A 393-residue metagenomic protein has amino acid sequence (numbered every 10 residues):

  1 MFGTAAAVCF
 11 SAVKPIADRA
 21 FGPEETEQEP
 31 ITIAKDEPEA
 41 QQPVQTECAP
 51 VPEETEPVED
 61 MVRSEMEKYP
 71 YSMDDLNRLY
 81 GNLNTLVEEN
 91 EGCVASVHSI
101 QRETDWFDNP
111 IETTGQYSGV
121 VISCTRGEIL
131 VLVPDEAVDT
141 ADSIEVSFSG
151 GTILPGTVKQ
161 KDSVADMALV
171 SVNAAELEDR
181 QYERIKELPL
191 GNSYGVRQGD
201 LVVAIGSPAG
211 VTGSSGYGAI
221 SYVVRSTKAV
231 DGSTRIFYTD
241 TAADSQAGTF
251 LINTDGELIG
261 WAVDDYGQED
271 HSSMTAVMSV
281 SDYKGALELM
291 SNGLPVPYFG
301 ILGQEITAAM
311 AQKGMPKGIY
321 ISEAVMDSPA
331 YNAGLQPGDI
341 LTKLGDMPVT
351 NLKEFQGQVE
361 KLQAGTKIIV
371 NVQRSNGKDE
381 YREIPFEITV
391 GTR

Functional and structural regions predicted by a protein language model:
A12-C124, V131, S143: N-terminal activation segment of mature serine protease catalytic domains
I16, A20-P23, C124-D166, V172-A175 (+1 more regions): Catalytic-histidine neighborhood of serine endopeptidases, predominantly the chymotrypsin-like S1/PA family
E65-D74, L201, W261-A308, G391: Interdomain regulatory linker/hinge segments that flank or connect interaction modules in polarity/junction/synaptic
W106-E112, S163-A165, E176-Y182, V223-F237 (+3 more regions): Gly/Ser-enriched beta-turn/beta-hairpin loop segments
E112, A141-D142, L177-R180, I205-G218 (+2 more regions): Active-site loop architecture of trypsin-fold serine endopeptidases
V172-N192, Q198, G300, D379-R393: C-terminal, low-ordered peptide segments at domain boundaries
P189-T212: Short glycine/Trp-rich loop-beta-loop segment that forms part of the substrate-binding cleft
S291-Q358, T366-R393: PDZ/PDZ-like groove recognition
